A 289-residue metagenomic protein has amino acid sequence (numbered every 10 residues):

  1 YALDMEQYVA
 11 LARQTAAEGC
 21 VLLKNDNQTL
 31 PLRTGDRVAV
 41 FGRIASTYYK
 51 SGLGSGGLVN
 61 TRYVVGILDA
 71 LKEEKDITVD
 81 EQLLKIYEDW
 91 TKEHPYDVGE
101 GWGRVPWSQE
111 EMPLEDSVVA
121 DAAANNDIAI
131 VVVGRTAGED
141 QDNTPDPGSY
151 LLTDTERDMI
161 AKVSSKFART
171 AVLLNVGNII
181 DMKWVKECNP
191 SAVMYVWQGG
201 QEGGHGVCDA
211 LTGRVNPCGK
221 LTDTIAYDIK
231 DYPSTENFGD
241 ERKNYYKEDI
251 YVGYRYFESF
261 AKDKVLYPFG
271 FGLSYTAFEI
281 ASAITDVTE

Functional and structural regions predicted by a protein language model:
A2-E289: C-terminal non-catalytic regions of proteins with extracellular/luminal or membrane-system context
